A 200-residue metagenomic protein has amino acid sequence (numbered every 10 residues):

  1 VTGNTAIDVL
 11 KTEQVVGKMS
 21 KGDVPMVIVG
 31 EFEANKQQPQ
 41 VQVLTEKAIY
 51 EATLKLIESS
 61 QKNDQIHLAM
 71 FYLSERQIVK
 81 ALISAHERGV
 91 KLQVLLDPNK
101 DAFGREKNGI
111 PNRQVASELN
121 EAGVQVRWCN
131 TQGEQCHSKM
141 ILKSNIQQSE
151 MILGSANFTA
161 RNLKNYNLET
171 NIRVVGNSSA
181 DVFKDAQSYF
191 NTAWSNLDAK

Functional and structural regions predicted by a protein language model:
V1-K55, L96-S117, N191-K200: Short, small/polar-rich loop/turn modules that mediate ligand/substrate recognition or access, typified
T2-A6, K62-Q65, E75-K200: PLD/PLD-like phosphodiesterase catalytic module centered on the HKD motif
G30, A34, S59, S149-M151: Residue-level signal for well-ordered alpha-helical segments
K55-K62: Conserved helix-loop functional segments at active or binding sites
